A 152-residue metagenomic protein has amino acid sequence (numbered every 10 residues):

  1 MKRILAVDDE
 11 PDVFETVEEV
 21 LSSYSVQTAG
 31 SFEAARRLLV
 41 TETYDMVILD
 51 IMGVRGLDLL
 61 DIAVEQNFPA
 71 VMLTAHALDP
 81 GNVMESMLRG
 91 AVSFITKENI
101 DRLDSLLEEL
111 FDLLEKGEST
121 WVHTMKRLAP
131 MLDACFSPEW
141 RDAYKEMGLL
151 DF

Functional and structural regions predicted by a protein language model:
M1-I4: Extreme N-terminal starter segment of soluble prokaryotic enzymes
A6-D9: Acidic di-acidic motifs
P11, T28-M46, V54: Acidic, metal-coordinating helix/loop segments flanking the phosphotransfer/catalytic sites of two-component signaling
P11-T28: Two-component/phosphorelay signaling modules centered on CheY-like receiver
T16-L21, L38, I62, E85: Alpha-helical interaction/dimerization surfaces of two-component signaling modules
I48, L60-A63, N67-P80: A short, hydrophobic beta-strand element within the central beta-sheet of small alpha/beta folds
D58, A77-S105: Alpha4 helix (beta4-alpha4-beta5 surface) of REC/receiver domains from two-component response regulators
L106-L107, D112-F152: CheY-like receiver
